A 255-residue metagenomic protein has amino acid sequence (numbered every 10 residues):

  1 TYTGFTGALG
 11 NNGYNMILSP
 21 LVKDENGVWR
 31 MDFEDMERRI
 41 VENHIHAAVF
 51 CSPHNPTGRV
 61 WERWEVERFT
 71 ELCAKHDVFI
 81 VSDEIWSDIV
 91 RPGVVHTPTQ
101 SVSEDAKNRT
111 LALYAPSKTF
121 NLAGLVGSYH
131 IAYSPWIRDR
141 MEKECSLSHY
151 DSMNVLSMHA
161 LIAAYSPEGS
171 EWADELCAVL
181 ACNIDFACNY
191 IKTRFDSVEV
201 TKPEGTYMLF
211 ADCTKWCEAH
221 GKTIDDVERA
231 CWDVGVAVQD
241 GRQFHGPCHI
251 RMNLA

Functional and structural regions predicted by a protein language model:
T1-A255: PLP-dependent class I/II
